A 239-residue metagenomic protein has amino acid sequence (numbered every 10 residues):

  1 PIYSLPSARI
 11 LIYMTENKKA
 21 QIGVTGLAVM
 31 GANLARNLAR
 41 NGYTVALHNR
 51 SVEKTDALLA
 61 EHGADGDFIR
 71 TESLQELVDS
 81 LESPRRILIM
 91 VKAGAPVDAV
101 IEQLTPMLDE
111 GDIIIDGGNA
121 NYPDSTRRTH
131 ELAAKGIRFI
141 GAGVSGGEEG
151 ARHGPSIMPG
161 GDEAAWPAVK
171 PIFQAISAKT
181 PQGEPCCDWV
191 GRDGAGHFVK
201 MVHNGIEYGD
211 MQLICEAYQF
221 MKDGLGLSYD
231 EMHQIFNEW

Functional and structural regions predicted by a protein language model:
P1-Y13: Short, Lys/Arg-enriched N-terminal segments with co-localized hydrophobic residues within the first ~10-30 amino acids
Y13-R85, G111, E148-A151: NAD(P)+-binding Rossmann beta1-loop-alpha1 motif at the extreme N-terminus of oxidoreductases
T25, H48, T71, M90 (+2 more regions): Structural motif
V52, L74, G94, Y122-D124: The beta1-alpha1 cofactor-binding region of Rossmann-like NAD(H)/NADP(H)-dependent oxidoreductases
D79, V97-I101, I115-D116, N121-H233: Rossmann-fold dinucleotide-binding core
R86-Q103: Glycine/threonine-rich flexible loop motifs
P106-E110: Short, conserved loop/helix-junction motifs that constitute active-site signature segments in enzyme catalytic cores
H233-W239: Small-residue-rich helix-loop
